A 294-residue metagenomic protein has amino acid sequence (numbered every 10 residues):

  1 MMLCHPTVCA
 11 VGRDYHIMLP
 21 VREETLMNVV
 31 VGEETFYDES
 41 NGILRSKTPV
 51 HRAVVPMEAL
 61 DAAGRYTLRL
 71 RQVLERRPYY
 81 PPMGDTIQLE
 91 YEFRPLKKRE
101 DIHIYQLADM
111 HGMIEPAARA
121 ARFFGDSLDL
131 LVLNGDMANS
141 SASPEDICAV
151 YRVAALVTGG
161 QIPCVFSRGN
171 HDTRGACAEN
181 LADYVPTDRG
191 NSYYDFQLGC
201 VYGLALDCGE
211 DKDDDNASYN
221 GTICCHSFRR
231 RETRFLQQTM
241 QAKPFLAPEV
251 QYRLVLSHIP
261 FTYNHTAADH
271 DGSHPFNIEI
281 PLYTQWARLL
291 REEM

Functional and structural regions predicted by a protein language model:
M1-Y105: Acidic, histidine-bearing metal-coordination/catalytic regions of metal-dependent phosphoesterases
L19, D109, L131, D136 (+4 more regions): Divalent metal-coordination and catalytic microenvironments
I43, R77, H103-A118, A138-A142 (+2 more regions): Acidic/histidine-rich helix-loop elements that form or flank divalent-metal/phosphate-binding sites at the catalytic
R71-D85, L89-E92, C148-L246, Q285-W286 (+1 more regions): Extended active-site neighborhood of metal-dependent phosphoesterases/phosphodiesterases
P81-N134, N139: An acidic-aromatic substrate-binding cleft motif
D101-H111, C200-D214, L254-L256: Active-site-proximal beta-strand elements of phosphoester/diester hydrolases
M110-M113, M137-S140, N170-R174, G209-K212 (+1 more regions): Solvent-exposed loop/turn segments at secondary-structure junctions within structured extracellular/periplasmic domains
C225, P244-M294: Active-site-proximal segments of metal-dependent phosphoesterases and phosphodiesterases across multiple
